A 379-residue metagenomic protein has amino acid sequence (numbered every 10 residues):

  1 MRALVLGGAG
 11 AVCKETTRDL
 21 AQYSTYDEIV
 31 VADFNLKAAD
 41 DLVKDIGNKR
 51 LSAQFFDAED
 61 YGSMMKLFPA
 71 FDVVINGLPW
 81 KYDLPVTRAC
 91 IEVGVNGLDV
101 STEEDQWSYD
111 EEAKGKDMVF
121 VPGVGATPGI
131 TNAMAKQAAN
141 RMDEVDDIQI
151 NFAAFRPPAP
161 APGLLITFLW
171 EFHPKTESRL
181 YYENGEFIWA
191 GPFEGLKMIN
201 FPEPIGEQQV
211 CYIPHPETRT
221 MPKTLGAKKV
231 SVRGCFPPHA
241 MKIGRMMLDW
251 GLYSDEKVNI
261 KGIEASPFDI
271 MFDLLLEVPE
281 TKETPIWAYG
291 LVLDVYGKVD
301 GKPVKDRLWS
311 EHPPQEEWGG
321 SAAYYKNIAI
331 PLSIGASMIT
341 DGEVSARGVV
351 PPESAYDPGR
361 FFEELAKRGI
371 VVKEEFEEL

Functional and structural regions predicted by a protein language model:
L4-D19: N-terminal Rossmann NAD(P)H-binding glycine-rich loop of SDR-like oxidoreductase domains
G10, F34-K37: Helix N-cap at the beta1-alpha1 junction of Rossmann-like dinucleotide-binding domains, i.e., the first residues
I46-D60: Rossmann-fold cofactor-recognition segment
F56-A70: Conserved Rossmann-fold cofactor-binding substructure of NAD(P)-dependent oxidoreductases
G62-S63, V73-A89, E103-Q106: Beta-loop-alpha module in the N-terminal Rossmann-like domain of NAD(P)-dependent dehydrogenases, especially those
F68-G77, G97-D99: N-terminal Rossmann-like NAD(P) cofactor-binding module of classical short-chain dehydrogenase/reductase
V100-F120: Rossmann-fold NAD(P)-binding glycine/threonine-rich loop
R141-L379: C-terminal catalytic/substrate-binding lobe primarily of soluble NAD(P)-dependent oxidoreductases
